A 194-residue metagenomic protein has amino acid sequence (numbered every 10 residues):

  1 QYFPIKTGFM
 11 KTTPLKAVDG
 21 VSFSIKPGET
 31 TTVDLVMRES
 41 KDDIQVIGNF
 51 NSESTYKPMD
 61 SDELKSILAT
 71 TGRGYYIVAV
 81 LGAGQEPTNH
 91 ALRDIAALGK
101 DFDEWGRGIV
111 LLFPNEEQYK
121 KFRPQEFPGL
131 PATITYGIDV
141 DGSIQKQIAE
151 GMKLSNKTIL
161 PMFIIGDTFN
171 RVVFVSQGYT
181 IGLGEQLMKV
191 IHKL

Functional and structural regions predicted by a protein language model:
Q1-P4, N170: A short tyrosine-centered beta-strand micro-motif
F3-D34: Structured interaction patches on ligand/partner-binding surfaces of diverse proteins
S24-L64, Q186-H192: Pro/Ala/Gly-rich low-complexity, hydrophilic intrinsically disordered segments
M37-Q45, I159-L194: Thiol-/selenol-based redox modules, centered on thioredoxin-like and closely related oxidoreductase domains
F50-Y76, R93-A97: A short beta-strand-turn-helix
P58-D60, T133-S143: Short acidic-hydrophobic, aromatic-tinged amphipathic segments that line or gate anion-handling sites
G74-Y76, A83-L130, G142-Q147: Structural microenvironment flanking redox-active thiols in thiol-disulfide oxidoreductases
P131-T135, E150-I164: Structural micro-motif
